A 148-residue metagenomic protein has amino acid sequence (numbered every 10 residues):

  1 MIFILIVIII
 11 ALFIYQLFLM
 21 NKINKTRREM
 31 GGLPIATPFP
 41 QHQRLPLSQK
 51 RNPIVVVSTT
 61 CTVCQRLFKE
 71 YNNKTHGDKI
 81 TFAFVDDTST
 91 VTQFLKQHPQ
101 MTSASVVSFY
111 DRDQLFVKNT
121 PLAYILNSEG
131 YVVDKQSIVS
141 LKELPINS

Functional and structural regions predicted by a protein language model:
M1-Q49, K118, I146-S148: Non-globular targeting/processing and membrane-anchoring segments
M30-I35, S58-T62, M101-S103: Short, flexible loop segments at the rims of nucleotide/cofactor-binding pockets, characterized by
P40-R44, T102-D111, Q136-S137: Short acidic-hydrophobic, aromatic-tinged amphipathic segments that line or gate anion-handling sites
R44-K74, D78-A83: Short active-site neighborhood of thiol/selenol oxidoreductases, capturing the structured segment around
T59-C64, T88-S89, V139-L141: Short acidic, S/G/P-rich loop/turn micro-motifs used as interaction or catalytic elements
F68-N73, V91-L95, P145: Short amphipathic alpha-helical segments and helix-helix/interface helices
D78-F109: Thiol-based oxidoreductase modules, predominantly thioredoxin-like and allied folds used for disulfide exchange
F109-S148: Thiol/disulfide oxidoreductase modules built on the thioredoxin-like
